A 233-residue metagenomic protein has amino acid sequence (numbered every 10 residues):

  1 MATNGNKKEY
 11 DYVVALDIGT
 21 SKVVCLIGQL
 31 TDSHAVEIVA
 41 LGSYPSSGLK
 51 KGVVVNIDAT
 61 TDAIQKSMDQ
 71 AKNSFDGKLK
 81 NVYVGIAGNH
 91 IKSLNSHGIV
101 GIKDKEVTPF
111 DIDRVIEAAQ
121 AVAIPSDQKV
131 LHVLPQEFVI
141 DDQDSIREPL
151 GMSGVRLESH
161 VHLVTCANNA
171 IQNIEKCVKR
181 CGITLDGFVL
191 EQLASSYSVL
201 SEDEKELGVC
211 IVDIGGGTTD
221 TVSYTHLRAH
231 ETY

Functional and structural regions predicted by a protein language model:
M1-K22, L26-I211: Nucleotide/phosphate-binding catalytic cleft detector across ATP-hydrolyzing and phosphate-transferring enzymes
V23, G217-T221: Short glycine/serine/threonine-rich phosphate/pyrophosphate-binding segments that cradle anionic phosphate groups
H226-Y233: Single conserved hydrophobic/aromatic residue that forms the stacking wall/gate of nucleotide- or nucleobase-binding
